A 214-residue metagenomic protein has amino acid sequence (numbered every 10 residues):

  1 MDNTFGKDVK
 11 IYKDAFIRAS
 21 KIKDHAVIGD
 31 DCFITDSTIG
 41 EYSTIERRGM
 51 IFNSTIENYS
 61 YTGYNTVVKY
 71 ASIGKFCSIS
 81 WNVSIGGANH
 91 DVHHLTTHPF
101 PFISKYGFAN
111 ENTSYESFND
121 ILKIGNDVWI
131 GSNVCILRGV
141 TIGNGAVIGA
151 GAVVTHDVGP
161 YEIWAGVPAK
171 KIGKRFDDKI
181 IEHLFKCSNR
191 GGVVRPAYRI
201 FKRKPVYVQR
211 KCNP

Functional and structural regions predicted by a protein language model:
D2, K13-R138: Flexible, glycine/small-residue-enriched loop-and-beta-strand segment within the central core of proteins
S84-I85, V153, I163: Conserved sequence/active-site signature of Rossmann-fold short-chain dehydrogenase/reductase
H93-L137, V167-P214: C-terminal segments of enzyme domains that contribute to small-molecule binding surfaces
W129, V147, I163-W164: Short-chain dehydrogenase/reductase
G139-I142, H156: Basic (Lys/Arg-enriched) interaction patch that binds polyanionic ligands
G143-A146, G159-Y161: Conserved catalytic segment of ABC-fold P-loop ATPases
V147-G149, V153: A generic "structured core" feature
P160, A165-P168: Acidic, glycine-centered active-site loop in nucleotide-sugar glycosyltransferases
